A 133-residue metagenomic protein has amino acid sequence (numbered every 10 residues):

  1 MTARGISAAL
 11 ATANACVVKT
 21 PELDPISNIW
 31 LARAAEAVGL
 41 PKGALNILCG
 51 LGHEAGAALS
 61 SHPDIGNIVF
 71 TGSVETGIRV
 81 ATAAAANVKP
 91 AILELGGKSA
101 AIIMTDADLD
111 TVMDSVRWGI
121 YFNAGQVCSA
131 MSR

Functional and structural regions predicted by a protein language model:
M1-G43, G66, V88: Conserved small-residue-rich beta-alpha loop and adjacent elements that most often cradle the phosphate/pyrophosphate
A3-R4, I29-L31, S60, R79-A83: Short amphipathic alpha-helical segments
I6-S7, G56, G77, S132: Generic hydrophobic/aromatic pocket-lining and core-packing "Φ" positions
A8-L10, A34, L59, A83 (+1 more regions): Hydrophobic/aromatic ligand-binding patch that stacks against planar heteroaromatic rings of cofactors or nucleotides
V18-K19, D24, C49, I92-L93 (+1 more regions): Hydrophobic residues in well-ordered beta-strands that form the structural core
N46-V69: A structured beta-alpha segment of the ubiquitous adenosine-cofactor-binding alpha/beta core
N67, E75-R133: ALDH superfamily catalytic-core signature
G72: Short secondary-structure boundary segments
